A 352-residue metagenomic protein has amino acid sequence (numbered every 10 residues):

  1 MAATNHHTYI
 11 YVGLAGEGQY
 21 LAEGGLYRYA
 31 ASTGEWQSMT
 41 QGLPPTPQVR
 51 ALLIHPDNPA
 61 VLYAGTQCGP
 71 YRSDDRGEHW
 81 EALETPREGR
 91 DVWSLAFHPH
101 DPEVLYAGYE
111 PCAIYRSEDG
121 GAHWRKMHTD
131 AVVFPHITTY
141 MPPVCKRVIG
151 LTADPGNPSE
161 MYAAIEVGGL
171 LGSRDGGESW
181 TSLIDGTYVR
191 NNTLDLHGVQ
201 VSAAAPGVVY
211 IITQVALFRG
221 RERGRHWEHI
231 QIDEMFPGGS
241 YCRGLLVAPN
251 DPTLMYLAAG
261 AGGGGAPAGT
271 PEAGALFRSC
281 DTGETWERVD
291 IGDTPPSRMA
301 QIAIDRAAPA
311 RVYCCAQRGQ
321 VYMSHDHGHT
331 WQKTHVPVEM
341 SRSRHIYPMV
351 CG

Functional and structural regions predicted by a protein language model:
M1-G352: Extracellular glycan-interacting surfaces
